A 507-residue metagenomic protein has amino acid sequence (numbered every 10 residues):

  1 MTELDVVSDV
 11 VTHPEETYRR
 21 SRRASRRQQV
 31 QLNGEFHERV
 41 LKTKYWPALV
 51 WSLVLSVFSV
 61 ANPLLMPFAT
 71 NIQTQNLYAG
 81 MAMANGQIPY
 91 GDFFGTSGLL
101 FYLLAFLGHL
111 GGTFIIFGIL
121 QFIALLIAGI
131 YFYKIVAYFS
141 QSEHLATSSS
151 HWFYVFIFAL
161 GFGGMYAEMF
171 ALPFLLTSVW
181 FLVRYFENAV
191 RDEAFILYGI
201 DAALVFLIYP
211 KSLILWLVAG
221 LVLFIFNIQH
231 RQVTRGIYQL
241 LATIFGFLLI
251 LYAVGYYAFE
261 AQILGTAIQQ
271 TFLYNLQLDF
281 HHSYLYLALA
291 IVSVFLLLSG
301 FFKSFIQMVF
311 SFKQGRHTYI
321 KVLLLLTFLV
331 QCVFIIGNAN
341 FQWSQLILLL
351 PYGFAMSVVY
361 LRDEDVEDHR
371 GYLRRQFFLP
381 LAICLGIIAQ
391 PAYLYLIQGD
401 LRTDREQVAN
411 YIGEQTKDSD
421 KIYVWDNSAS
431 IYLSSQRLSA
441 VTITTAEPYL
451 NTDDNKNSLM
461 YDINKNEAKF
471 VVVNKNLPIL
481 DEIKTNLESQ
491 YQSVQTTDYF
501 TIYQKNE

Functional and structural regions predicted by a protein language model:
I119-Q141, T177: Transmembrane-helix motifs of polytopic, lipid-linked glycan transferases
F132-F156: Transmembrane-helix signature of polytopic, membrane-embedded enzymes that assemble or transfer cell-envelope glycans
S140, S178-F195, F312-R316: Membrane-interface transmembrane helices that cradle and orient dolichyl/undecaprenyl
G161-A171: Short acidic/glycine- and proline-prone juxtamembrane loop motifs at membrane-interface regions of multi-pass membrane
R184-L204, L241-A242, L325: Short hydrophobic alpha-helices at membrane interfaces in multi-pass membrane enzymes
E193-S212, A219-L221, L329-I335: Membrane-interface alpha helices of multi-pass inner-membrane proteins
G337-L373: Hydrophobic/aromatic-rich transmembrane helices and adjacent perimembrane loops
I397-D453, N457-L480: Short periplasmic/luminal acceptor-recognition loop of GT-C membrane glycosyltransferases, typified by
